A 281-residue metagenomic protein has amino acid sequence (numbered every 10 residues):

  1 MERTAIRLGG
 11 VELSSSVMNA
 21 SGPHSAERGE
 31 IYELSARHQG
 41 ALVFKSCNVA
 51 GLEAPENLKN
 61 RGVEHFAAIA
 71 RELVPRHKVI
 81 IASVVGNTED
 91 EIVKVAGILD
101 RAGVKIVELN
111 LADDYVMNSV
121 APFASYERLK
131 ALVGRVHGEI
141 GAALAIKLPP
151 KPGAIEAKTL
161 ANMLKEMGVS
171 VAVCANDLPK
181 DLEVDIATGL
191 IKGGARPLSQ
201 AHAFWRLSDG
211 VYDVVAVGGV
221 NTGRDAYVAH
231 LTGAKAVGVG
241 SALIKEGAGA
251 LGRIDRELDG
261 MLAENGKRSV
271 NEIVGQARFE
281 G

Functional and structural regions predicted by a protein language model:
M1-I80, V84-D90: N-terminal capping/small domains of soluble enzymes
S15-S21, G40-K45, I80-V84, V107-L109 (+5 more regions): Hydrophobic faces of well-ordered beta-strands that scaffold small-molecule active sites in alpha/beta enzyme cores
R28-L34, D90-R101, P152-M167, S208-D213 (+1 more regions): Catalytic cores of alpha/beta
F44-A50, I106-Y115, V171-D181, G219 (+1 more regions): Glycine-rich phosphate-binding active-site loops on the catalytic face of alpha/beta enzymes
E53-N60, D114-A124, A157-S208, Y212 (+1 more regions): Glycine/Thr-rich beta-alpha phosphate-binding loop at enzyme active sites
N60-V79, A124-I146, T188-V215, I254-V270: Alpha-helix-loop-beta-strand connector modules within alpha/beta enzyme cores
V84-I140, K158, L164-A175, I191-A195: Conserved alpha/beta-domain cores
A195-Y212, N221-G281: Alpha/beta catalytic cores of nucleotide-metabolism and tRNA/nucleoside-modifying enzymes
